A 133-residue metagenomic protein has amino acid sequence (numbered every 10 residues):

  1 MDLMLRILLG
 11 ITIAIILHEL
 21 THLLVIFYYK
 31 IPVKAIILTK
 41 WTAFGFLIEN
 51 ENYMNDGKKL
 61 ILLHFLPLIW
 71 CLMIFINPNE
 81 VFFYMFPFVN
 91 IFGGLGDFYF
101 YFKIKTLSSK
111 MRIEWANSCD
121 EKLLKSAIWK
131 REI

Functional and structural regions predicted by a protein language model:
M1, L17, R131-I133: Terminal, membrane-proximal amphipathic helices and intrinsically disordered targeting/regulatory segments
D2-L3, N55: Generic detector of short, locally flexible boundary/turn motifs and exposed helical patches
L3-I16, F83, P87-F88: Membrane-embedded alpha-helical segments that form the functional core of polytopic membrane enzymes, especially those
G10-G57: Small-residue-rich helix-interface/hinge motifs
F46-I133: Metalloprotease/metallohydrolase-associated module, dominated by Zn2+-dependent proteases
